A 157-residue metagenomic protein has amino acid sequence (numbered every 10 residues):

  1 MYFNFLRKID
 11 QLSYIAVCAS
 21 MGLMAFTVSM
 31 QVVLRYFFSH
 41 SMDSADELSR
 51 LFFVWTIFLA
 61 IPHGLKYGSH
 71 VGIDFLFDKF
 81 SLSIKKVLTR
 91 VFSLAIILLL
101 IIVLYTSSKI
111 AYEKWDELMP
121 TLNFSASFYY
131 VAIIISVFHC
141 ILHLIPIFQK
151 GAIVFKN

Functional and structural regions predicted by a protein language model:
M1-N157: Alpha-helical transmembrane segments and membrane-interface helix-loop junctions in multi-pass membrane proteins
